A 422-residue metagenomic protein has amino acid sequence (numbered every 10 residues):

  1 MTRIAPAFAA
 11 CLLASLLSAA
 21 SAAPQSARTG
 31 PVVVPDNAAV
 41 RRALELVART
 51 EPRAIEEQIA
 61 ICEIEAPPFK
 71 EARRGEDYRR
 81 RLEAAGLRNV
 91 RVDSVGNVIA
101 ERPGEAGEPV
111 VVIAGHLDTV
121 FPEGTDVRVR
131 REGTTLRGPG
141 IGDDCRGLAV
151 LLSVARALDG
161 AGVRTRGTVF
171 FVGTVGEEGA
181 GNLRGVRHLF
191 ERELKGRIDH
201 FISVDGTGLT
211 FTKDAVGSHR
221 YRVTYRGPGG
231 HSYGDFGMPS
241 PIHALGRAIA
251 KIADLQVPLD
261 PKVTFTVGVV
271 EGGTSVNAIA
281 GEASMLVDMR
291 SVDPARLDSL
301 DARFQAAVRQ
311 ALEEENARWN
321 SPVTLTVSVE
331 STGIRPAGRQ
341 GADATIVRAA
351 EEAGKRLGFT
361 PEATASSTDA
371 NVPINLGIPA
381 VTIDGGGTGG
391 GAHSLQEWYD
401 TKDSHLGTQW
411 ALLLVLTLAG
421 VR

Functional and structural regions predicted by a protein language model:
A7-A19: Bacterial N-terminal signal peptides
A22-P67, A215-G217: N-terminal hydrophobic or amphipathic helices/low-complexity stretches enriched in small/hydrophobic/Pro/Gly
Q25-A38, R42, Q58, I242-R422: Metal-dependent amide/peptide-bond hydrolase catalytic core, centered on the "pita-bread" metallohydrolase fold
I55-P109: A non-catalytic alpha/beta surface segment that caps or lines the substrate-entry region of metallo-dependent hydrolase
E101-C145, R166, I202: Catalytic-core environment of secreted peptidases
V127-G138, R226-G230, A392-L395: Glycine/charged-rich beta-loop-alpha catalytic/anionic-binding loops adjacent to active sites
T135, G140-S218, P258, N277 (+1 more regions): Acidic/histidine-rich catalytic neighborhood of metal-dependent amide-processing enzymes
